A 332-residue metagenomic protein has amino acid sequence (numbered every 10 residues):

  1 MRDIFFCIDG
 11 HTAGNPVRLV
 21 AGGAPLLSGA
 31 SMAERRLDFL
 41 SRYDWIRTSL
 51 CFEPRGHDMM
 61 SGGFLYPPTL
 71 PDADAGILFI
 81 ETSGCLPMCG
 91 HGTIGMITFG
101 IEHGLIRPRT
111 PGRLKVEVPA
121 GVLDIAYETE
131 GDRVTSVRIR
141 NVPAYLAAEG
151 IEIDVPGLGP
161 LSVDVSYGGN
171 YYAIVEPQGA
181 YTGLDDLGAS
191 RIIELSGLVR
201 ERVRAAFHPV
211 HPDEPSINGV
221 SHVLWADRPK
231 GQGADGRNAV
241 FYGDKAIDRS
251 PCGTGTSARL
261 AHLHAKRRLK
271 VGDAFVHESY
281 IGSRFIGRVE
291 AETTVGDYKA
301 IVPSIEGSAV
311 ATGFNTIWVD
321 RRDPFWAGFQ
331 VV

Functional and structural regions predicted by a protein language model:
M1-S166, A173-V332: A glycine-rich beta-to-alpha transition motif near the start of alpha/beta enzyme domains, typified by
